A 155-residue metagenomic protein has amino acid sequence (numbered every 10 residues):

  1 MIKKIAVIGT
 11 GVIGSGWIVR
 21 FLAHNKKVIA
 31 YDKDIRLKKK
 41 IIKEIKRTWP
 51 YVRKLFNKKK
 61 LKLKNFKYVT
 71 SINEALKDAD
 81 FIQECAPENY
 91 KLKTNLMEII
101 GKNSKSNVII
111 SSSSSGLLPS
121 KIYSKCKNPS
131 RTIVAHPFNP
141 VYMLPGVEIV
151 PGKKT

Functional and structural regions predicted by a protein language model:
M1-Y51, N103: NAD(P)+-binding Rossmann beta1-loop-alpha1 motif at the extreme N-terminus of oxidoreductases
I18-V19, I42-K43, T94-M97, I122-S124: Short amphipathic alpha-helical segments
V19-L22, L76, G101, Y123: A structural alpha-helix within SAM-dependent methyltransferase catalytic domains
L22-A23, A75, P140-L144: Short, flexible turn/loop "capping" segments at secondary-structure junctions
K33-R36, Y51-I109, G116-L117: Rossmann-like NAD(P)-binding element
S112-T155: Rossmann-fold dinucleotide-binding core
